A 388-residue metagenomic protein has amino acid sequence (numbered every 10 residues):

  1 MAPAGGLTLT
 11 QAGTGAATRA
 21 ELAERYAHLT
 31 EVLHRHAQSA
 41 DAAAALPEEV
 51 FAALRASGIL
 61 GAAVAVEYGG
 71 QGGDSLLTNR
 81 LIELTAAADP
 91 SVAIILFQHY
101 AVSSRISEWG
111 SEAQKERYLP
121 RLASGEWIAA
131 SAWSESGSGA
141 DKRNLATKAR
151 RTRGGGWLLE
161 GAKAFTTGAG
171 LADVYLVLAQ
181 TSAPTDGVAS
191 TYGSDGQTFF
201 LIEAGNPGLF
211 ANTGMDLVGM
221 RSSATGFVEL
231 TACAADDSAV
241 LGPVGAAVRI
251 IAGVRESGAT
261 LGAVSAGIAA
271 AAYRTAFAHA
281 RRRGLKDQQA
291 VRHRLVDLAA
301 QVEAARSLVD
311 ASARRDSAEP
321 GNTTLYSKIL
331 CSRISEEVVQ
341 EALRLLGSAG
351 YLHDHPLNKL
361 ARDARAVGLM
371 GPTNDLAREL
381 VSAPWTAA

Functional and structural regions predicted by a protein language model:
P3-G5, L346-A388: Glycine-rich phosphate/cofactor-binding loops in nucleotide/flavin-utilizing enzymes
A4-T18, S182-S194: Intrinsically disordered, low-complexity terminal tails and inter-domain linkers enriched for S/T/G/P/D/E
L29, A269, A276, L298 (+5 more regions): Amphipathic alpha-helices that form helix-helix packing interfaces
H34-A42, F277, R281, L285 (+3 more regions): C-terminal helix-coil-helix/basic helical segment that borders enzyme active sites and/or dimer interfaces and provides
Q38, A45-A56, L60-K163, T167 (+2 more regions): Glycine-rich flavin
A162-F210: A short core secondary-structure module
A164-A169, S257-L261, V367-M370: Glycine-rich phosphate/pyrophosphate-binding beta-alpha loops
T213-E303: Glycine-rich beta->alpha junctions and the first turn(s) of the following alpha-helix
